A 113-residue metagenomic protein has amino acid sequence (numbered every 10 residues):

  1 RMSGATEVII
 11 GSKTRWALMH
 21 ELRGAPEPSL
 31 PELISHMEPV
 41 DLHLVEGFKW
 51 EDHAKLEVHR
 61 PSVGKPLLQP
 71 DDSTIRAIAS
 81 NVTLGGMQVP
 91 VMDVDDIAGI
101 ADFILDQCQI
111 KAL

Functional and structural regions predicted by a protein language model:
R1-G24, P31, S35-H36: N-terminal phosphate/diphosphate-binding loop that engages ATP/GTP or pyrophosphate donors across diverse enzyme folds
G11, H43-E46: Structural recognition of the conserved hydrophobic beta-strand(s) that form the central parallel beta-sheet of P-loop
L22-L42, K49-L113: Conserved catalytic-core segment of NTP-binding enzymes
